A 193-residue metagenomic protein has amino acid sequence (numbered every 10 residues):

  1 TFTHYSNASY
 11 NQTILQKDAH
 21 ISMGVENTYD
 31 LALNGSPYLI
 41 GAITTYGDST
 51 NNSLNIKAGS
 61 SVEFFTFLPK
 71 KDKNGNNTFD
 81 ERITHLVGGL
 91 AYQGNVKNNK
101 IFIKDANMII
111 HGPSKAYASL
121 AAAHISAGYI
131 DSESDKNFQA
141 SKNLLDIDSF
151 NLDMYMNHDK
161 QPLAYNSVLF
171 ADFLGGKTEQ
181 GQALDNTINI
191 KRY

Functional and structural regions predicted by a protein language model:
T1-H85, G89-Y193: Surface-exposed loop/turn motifs in large extracellular/passenger domains
